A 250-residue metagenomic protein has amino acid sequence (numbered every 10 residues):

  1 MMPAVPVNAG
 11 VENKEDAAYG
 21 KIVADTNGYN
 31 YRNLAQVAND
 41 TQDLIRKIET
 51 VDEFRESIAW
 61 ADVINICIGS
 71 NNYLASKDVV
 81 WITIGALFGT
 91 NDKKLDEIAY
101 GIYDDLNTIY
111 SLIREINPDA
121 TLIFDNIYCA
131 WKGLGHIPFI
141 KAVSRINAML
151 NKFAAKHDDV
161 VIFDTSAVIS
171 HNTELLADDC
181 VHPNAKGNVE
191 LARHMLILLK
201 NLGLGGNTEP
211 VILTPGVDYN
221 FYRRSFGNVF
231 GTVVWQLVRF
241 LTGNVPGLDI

Functional and structural regions predicted by a protein language model:
M1-A35, R55-E56: Serine-esterase "nucleophile elbow" of acetyl-processing enzymes
M1-P3, Y29-N30, Q36-Q42, S70-A75 (+2 more regions): Solvent-exposed loop/turn segments at secondary-structure junctions within structured extracellular/periplasmic domains
V7-N13, E49, I82, I137-I140 (+1 more regions): Short glycine-enriched, charge-decorated loop/helix-capping segments at active-site entrances that position
N30-A35, D62-C67, T121-N126, V161-D164: Structural recognition of the beta-strand scaffold that forms the well-ordered cores of secreted hydrolase catalytic
D43-Y100, A130-W131: Oxyanion-hole/transition-state-stabilizing segment in secreted/luminal serine hydrolases and related acyltransferases
L106-Y110, N147: Generic structural signal for well-ordered alpha-helices, preferentially at hydrophobic/aromatic core positions
I127-D249: Catalytic His-Asp segment of secreted/periplasmic serine-dependent ester chemistry enzymes
